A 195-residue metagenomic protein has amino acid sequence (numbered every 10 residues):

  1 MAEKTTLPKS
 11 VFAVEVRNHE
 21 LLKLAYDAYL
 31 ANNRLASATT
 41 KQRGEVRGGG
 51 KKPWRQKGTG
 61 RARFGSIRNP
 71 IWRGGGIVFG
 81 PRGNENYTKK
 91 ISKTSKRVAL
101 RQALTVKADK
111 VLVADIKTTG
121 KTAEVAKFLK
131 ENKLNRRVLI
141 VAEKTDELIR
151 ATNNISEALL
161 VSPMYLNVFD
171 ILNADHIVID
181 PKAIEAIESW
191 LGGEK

Functional and structural regions predicted by a protein language model:
M1-L35, G80-K195: Extended polybasic, low-complexity segments that bind anionic RNA or targeting/receptor surfaces
E20-G58: A short, flexible low-complexity segment enriched in Lys/Arg and Gly/Pro that occurs in N-terminal basic tails
R43-G80: Glycine/serine-rich anion-binding loops at beta->alpha junctions that coordinate negatively charged ligand groups
